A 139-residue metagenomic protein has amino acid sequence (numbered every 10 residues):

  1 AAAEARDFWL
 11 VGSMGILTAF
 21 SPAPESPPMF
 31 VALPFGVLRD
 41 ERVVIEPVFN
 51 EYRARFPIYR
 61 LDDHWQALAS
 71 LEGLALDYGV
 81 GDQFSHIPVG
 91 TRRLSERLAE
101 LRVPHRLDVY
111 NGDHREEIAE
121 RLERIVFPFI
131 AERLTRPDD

Functional and structural regions predicted by a protein language model:
A1-D139: Non-catalytic cap/lid and distal C-terminal segments of serine-dependent acyl enzymes
